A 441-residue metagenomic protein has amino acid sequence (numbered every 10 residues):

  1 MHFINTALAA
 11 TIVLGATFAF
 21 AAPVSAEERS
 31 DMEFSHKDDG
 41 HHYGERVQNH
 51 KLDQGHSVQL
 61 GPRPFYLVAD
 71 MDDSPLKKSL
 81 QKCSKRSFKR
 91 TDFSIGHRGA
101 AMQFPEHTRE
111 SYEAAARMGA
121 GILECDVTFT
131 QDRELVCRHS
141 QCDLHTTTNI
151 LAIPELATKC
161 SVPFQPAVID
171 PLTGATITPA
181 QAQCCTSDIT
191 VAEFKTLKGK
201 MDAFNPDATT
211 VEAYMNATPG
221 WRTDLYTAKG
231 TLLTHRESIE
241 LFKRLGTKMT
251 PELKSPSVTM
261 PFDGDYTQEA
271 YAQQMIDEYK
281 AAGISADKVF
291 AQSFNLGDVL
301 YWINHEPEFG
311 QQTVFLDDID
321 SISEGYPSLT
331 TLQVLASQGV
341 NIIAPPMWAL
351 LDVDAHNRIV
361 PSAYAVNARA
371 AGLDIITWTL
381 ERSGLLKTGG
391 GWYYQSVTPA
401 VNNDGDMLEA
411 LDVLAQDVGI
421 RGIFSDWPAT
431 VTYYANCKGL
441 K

Functional and structural regions predicted by a protein language model:
H2-N5, A21-K441: Phosphate-group recognition and catalysis centered on beta-loop-alpha active-site segments
N5-A21: Cleavable N-terminal signal peptides of Sec/SRP-targeted secreted and luminal proteins
